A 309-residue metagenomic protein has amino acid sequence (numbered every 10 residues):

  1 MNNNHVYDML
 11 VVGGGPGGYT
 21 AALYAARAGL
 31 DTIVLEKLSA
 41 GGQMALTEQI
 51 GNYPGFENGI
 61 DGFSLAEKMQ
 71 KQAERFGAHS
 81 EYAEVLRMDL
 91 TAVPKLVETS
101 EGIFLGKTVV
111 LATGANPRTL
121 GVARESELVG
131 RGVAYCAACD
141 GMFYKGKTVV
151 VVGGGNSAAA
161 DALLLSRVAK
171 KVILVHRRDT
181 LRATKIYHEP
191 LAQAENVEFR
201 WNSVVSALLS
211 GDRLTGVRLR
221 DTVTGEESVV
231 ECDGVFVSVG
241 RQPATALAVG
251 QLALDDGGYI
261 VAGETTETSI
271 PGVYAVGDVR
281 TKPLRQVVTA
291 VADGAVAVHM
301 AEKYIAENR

Functional and structural regions predicted by a protein language model:
N3, Y7-F76, A159-T184, D255: Beta1-alpha1 glycine-rich phosphate/pyrophosphate-binding loop at the start of Rossmann-like nucleotide-binding domains
V6, G121, E127-F143, V239-T289 (+2 more regions): FAD-site-proximal beta/loop scaffold in flavoenzymes
G14, T113-G114, V239-G240: Glycine-rich, N-terminal phosphate-binding loop of Rossmann-like dinucleotide-binding domains
A22-L23, L46, G121-R124, A162-L164 (+3 more regions): Short amphipathic alpha-helical segments
A73-V93, V97-E98, F104, S166-G263 (+1 more regions): A Rossmann-like FAD-binding core segment of flavoenzymes
S80-F143, G154: Glycine/small-residue-rich loop that forms an oxyanion/phosphate-binding "nest" at active or ligand-binding sites
